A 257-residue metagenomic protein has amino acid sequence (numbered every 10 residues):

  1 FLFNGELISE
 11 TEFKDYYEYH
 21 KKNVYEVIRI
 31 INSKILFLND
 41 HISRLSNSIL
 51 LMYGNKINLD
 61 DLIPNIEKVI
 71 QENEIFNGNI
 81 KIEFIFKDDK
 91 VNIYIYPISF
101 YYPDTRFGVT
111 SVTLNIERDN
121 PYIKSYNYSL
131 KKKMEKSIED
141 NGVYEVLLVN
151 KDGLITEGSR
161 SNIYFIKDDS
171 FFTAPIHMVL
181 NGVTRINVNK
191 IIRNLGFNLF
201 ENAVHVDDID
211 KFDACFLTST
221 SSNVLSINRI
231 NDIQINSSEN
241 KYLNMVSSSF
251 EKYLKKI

Functional and structural regions predicted by a protein language model:
F1-K68, K87-I257: Helix-start/capping segments and mature chain N-termini
E74-I75, I155: Acidic/histidine-enriched active-site and ligand-binding environments that engage anionic O-linkages
I75-E83: Ordered, amphipathic secondary-structure segments that act as subunit-interaction surfaces in large macromolecular
